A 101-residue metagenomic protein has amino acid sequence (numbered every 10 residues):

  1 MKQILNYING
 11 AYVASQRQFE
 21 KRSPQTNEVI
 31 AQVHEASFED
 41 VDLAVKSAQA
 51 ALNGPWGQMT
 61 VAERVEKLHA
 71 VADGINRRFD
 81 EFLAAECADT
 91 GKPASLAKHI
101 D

Functional and structural regions predicted by a protein language model:
M1-D101: N-terminal Rossmann-like NAD(P)+-binding subdomain of aldehyde/semialdehyde dehydrogenases
